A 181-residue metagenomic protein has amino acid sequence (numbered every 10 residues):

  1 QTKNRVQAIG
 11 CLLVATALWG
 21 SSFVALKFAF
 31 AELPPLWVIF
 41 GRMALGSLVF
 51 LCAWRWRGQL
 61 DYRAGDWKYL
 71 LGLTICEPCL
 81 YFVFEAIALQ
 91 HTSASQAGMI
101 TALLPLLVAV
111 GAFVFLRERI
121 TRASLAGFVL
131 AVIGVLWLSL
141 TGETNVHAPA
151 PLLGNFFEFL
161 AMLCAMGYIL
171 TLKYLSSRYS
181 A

Functional and structural regions predicted by a protein language model:
Q1-I9: Short, Lys/Arg-rich, polar N-terminal cytosolic tail immediately upstream of the first transmembrane signal-anchor
L12-L13, G65-T74, I120-I133, N155 (+1 more regions): Cytoplasmic-side transmembrane-helix entry/capping segments in multi-pass membrane proteins
A17-L18, S22-F23, L51-T101, W137: Specific transmembrane alpha-helical segments of multi-pass solute transporters/efflux pumps, especially DMT/EamA
A17-S47, I87, S93-Q96, G167-A181: Juxtamembrane helix-loop-helix junctions in multi-pass membrane proteins
F30-L80, L107-V108, L163-T171: Transmembrane alpha-helices of multi-pass small-molecule transport proteins
W37-L48, C76-E77, F82-L125, E158-A161: Specific alpha-helical transmembrane segments that line the substrate/conduction pathway and gating interfaces
F50, L71, G111, I120-G142 (+1 more regions): Hydrophobic transmembrane alpha-helices of multi-pass small-molecule transport proteins
F50, V108-V110, V114, V146-A181: Transmembrane alpha-helical segments that form core, pore/gating elements of small-molecule transporters/exporters
